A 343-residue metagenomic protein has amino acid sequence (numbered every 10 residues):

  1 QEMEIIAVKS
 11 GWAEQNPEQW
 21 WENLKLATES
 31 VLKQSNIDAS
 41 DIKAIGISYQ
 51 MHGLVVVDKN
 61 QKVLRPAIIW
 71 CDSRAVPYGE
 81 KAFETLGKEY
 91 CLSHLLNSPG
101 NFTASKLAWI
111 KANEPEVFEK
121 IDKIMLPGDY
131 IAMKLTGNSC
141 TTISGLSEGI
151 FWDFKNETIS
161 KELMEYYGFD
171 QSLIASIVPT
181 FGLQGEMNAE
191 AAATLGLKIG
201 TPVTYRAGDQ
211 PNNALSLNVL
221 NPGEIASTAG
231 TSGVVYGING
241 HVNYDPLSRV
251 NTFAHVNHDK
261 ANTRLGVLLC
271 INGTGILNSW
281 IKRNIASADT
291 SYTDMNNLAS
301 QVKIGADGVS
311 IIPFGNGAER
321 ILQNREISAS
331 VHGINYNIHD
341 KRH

Functional and structural regions predicted by a protein language model:
Q1-E2, W70, L146, R249: A generic structural motif
Q1-R65, P77, K81, S93 (+5 more regions): N-terminal glycine/serine-rich phosphate-binding loop of ATP-dependent small-molecule kinases, especially carbohydrate
W12, W20-W21, W70, W109 (+1 more regions): Signature tryptophan residues that serve as conserved aromatic anchors
N16, D72, D209: Short, conserved phosphate/pyrophosphate- and ester-handling motifs at nucleotide-, phospho-/glycolipid
K33-W70, L95-T103, G128, A132-D153 (+2 more regions): Short beta-strand-loop/turn "lid" adjacent to the catalytic site in phosphate-handling enzymes
V76, K81-C140, G145, I150-K161 (+2 more regions): Active-site core segments that coordinate phosphate-bearing ligands/cofactors across diverse enzyme families
L173, P179, Q210: Extracytoplasmic ligand-binding clamshell segments of periplasmic binding protein
